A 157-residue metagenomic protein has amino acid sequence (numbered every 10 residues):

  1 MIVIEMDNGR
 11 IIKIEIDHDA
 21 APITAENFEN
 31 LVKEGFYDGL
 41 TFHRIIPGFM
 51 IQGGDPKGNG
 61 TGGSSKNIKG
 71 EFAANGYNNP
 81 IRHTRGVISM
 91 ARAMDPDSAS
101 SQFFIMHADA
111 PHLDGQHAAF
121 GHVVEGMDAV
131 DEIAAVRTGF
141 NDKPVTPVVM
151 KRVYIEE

Functional and structural regions predicted by a protein language model:
M1-E157: Cyclophilin-like peptidyl-prolyl cis-trans isomerases
